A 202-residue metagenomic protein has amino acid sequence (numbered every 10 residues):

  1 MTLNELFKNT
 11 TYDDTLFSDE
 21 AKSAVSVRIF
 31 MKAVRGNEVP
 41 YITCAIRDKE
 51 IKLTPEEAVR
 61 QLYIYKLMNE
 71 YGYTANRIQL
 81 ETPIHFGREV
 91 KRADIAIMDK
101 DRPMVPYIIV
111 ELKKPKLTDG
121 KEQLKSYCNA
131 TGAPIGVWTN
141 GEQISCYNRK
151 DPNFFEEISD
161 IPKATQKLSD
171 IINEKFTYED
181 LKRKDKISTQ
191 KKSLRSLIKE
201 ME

Functional and structural regions predicted by a protein language model:
M1-I135, E142-E202: A short, conserved, highly charged catalytic patch centered on acidic carboxylates
